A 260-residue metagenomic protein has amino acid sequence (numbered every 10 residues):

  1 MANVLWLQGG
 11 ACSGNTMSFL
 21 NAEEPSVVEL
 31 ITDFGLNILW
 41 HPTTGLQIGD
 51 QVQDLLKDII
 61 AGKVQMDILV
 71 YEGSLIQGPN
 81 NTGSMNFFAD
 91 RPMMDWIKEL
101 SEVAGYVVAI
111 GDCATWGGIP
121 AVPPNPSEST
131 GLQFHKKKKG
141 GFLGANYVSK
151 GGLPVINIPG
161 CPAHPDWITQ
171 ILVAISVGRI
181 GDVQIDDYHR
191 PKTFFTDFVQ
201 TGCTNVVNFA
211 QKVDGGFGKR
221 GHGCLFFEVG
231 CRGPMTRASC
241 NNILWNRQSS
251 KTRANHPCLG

Functional and structural regions predicted by a protein language model:
M1-L244, K251: Iron-sulfur-associated redox domains of electron-transfer enzymes in respiratory and anaerobic energy metabolism
S250-G260: Extended hydrophobic packing segments that form well-structured cores
